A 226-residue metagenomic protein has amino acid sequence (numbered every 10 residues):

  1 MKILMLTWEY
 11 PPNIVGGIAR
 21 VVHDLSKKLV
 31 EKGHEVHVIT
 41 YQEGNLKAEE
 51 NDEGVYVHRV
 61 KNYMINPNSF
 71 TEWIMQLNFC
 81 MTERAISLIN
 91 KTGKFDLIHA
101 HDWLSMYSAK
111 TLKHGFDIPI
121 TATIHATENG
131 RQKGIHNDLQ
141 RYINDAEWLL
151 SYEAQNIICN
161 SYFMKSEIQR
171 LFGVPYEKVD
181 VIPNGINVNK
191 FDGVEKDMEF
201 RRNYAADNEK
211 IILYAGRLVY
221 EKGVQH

Functional and structural regions predicted by a protein language model:
M1-E49, E53-Y56: N-terminal subdomain of nucleotide-sugar transferases
Q42, F163, G185: Carbohydrate-associated surface elements
V55-I89: A short, charged, and often flexible helix/loop element on the N-terminal side of the glycosyltransferase catalytic
H99, E153-S161: A short beta-strand/loop micro-motif in the catalytic core of glycosyltransferases that engages the nucleotide-sugar
A100-S105, I124: Short His-centered aromatic/hydrophobic patch
P119-T121, N129-L149, K196: Nucleotide-sugar donor phosphate/pyrophosphate-binding loop at the beta->alpha transition of glycosyltransferases
D192-A205: A short helix/loop element that forms part of the nucleotide-sugar donor recognition site in Leloir-type
A206-K222: Conserved donor-binding/catalytic core segment of Leloir-type glycosyltransferases
